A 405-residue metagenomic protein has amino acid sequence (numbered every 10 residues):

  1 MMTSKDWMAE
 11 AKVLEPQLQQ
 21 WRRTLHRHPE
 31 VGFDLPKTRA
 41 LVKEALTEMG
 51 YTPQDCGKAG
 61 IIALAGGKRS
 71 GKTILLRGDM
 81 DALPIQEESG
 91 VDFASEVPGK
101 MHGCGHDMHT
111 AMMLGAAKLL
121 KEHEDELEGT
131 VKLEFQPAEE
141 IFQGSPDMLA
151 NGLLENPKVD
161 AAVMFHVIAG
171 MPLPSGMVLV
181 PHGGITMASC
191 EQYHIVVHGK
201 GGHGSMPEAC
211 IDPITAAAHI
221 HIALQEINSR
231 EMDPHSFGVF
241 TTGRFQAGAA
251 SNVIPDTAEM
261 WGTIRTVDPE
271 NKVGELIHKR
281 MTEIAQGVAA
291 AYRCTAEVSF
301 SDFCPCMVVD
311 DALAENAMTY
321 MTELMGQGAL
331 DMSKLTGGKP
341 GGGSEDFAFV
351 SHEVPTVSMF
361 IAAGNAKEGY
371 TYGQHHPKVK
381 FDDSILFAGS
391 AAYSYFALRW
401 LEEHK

Functional and structural regions predicted by a protein language model:
M2-H102, D107, A111-L127: Acidic/His- and Gly-rich active-site-bordering loop/insert found across diverse amide/peptide-bond hydrolases
T3, L14-W21, D34-A45, K72 (+17 more regions): General structural feature for long, well-ordered alpha-helical segments within catalytic domains of soluble enzymes
L25, L76, H106, L133 (+7 more regions): Divalent metal-coordination and catalytic microenvironments
R77, Q86, Y193, S358-A363: Non-cysteine beta-strand/loop elements that form the S-adenosyl-L-methionine
L83, G90-M101, M108, L120-P255 (+1 more regions): Histidine/acidic-residue-rich, glycine-tolerant segments that coordinate divalent metal ions
I85-D92, G184-S189, A317, G364-G373: Short, flexible, mixed-charge acidic loops at enzyme active sites
A218-K405: Metal-dependent amide/peptide-bond hydrolase catalytic core, centered on the "pita-bread" metallohydrolase fold
